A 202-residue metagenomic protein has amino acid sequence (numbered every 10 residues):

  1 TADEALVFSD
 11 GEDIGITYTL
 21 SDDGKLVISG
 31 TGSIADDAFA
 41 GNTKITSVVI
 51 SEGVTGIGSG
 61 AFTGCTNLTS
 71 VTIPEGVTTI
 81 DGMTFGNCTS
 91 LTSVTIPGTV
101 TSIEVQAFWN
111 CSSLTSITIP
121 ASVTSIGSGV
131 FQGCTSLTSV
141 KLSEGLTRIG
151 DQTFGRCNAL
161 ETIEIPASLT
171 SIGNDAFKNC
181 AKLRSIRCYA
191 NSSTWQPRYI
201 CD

Functional and structural regions predicted by a protein language model:
T1-A5, K178, I186: Short intrinsically disordered, low-complexity coil segments enriched in acidic
T1-I16, D22: Low-complexity, acidic Ser/Thr/Pro-rich repeat tracts that form intrinsically disordered stalk/linker regions of very
A2, Q196-D202: Membrane-proximal C-terminal cap and juxtamembrane stalk of leucine-rich repeat ectodomains
G11-E12, G24-K25, G82, D151: Intrinsic-disorder/low-complexity loop/linker signature
D13, S33-G41, C201: A composition-driven surface/loop motif
T17-Y18, D202: A general structural signal for short secondary-structure junctions and capping/turn motifs
S21-G32, T43-G56, T66-T79, T89-S102 (+4 more regions): Structural signature of tandem-repeat unit edges
D37, G58-T63, D81-G86, E104-W109 (+3 more regions): Consensus positions within tandem repeat domains that build extended binding/scaffold surfaces
